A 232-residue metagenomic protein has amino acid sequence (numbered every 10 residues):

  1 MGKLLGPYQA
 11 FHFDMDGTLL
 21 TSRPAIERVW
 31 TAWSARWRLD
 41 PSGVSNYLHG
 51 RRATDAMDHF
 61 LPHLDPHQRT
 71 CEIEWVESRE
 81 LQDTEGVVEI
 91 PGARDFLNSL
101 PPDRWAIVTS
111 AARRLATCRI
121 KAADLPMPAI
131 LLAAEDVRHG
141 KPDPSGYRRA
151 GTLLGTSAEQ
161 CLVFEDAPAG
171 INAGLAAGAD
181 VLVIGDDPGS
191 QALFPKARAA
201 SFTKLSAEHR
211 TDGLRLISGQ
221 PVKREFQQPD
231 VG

Functional and structural regions predicted by a protein language model:
M1-Y8, A112-G232: Asp-based, Mg2+/Mn2+-dependent phosphohydrolase catalytic module
L4-P101, A112-R114, L125: N-terminal helical cap/lid subdomain that shapes the substrate entry/recognition surface in HAD-like hydrolases
L19, N46, W105, H139 (+1 more regions): Conserved SAM-binding loop
T21, I107-T109, V183: Hydrophobic residues in well-ordered beta-strands that form the structural core
D40, R104, D180: Residue-level detector of anion-binding/catalytic polar loops
N98-R104, S157-A158: Short, surface-exposed connector motifs at secondary-structure boundaries
R104-V108, A122-A123: N-terminal-biased segments
